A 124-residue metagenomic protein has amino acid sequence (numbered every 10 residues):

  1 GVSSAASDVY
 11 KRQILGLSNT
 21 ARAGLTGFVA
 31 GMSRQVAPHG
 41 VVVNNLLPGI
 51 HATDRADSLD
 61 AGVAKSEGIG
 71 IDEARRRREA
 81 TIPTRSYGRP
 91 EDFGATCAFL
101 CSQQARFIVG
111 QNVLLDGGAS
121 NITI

Functional and structural regions predicted by a protein language model:
G1-A6, Y10: Single conserved hydrophobic/aromatic residue that forms the stacking wall/gate of nucleotide- or nucleobase-binding
K11-L15, A37-P38, A56, I124: Active-site "substrate specificity/gating" loop of NAD(P)-dependent dehydrogenases, especially the short-chain
A21-R22, V29: Active-site helix of classical SDR
A37, V42, I108-G110: Short, small/polar-rich loop/turn modules that mediate ligand/substrate recognition or access, typified
V42-A52, C101, L114-D116: Conserved SDR Rossmann-fold cofactor-binding beta-strand/turn motif
P48-A64: Short, flexible catalytic-loop segment of classical short-chain dehydrogenase/reductase
I69-I71, I82-F93, Q104: A conserved structural motif in NAD(P)-dependent oxidoreductases
A98, V109-I124: Short C-terminal tail/terminal secondary-structure segment of NAD(P)H-dependent dehydrogenase/reductase domains
